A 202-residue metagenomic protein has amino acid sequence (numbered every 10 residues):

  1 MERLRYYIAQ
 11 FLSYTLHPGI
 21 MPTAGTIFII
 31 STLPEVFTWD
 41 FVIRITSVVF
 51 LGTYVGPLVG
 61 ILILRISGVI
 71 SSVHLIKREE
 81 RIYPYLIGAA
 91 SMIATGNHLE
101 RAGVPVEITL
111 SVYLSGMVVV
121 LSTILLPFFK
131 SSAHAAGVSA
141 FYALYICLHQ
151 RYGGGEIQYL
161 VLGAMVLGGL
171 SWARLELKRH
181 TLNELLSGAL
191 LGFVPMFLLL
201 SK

Functional and structural regions predicted by a protein language model:
M1-A9: Short, Lys/Arg-rich, polar N-terminal cytosolic tail immediately upstream of the first transmembrane signal-anchor
L12, S72-I87: Juxtamembrane helix-capping/reentrant segments at transmembrane boundaries
L12-L33: The first (N-terminal) embedded transmembrane alpha-helix
P18, P22-T23, T53-R65, A89-I93 (+4 more regions): Transmembrane alpha-helical segments of multi-pass membrane transport proteins and ion-pumping complexes
F37-D40, S67-E79, R101-V106, R179-N183: Membrane-interface helix-boundary motifs at transmembrane edges
W39-V55, K77-E79, L186-A189: Loop-to-helix transition at the N-terminal end of transmembrane alpha-helices
Y85-V104, L126-S131: C-terminal halves and exits of single transmembrane alpha-helices
I108-K202: Membrane-embedded catalytic cores of phosphoryl/pyrophosphoryl-handling enzymes
